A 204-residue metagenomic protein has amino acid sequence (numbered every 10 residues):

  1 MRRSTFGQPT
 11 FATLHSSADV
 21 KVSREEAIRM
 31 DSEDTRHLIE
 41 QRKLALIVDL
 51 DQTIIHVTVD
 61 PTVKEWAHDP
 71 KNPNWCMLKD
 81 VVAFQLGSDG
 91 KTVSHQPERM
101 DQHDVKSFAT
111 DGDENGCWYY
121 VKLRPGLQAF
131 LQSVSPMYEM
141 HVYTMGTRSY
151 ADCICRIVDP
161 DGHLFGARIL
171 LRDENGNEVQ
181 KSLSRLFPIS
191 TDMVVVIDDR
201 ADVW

Functional and structural regions predicted by a protein language model:
M1-K43, T58-D101: Long, acidic (Asp/Glu-rich), low-complexity accessory segments flanking structured domains
R24-I39, V121-Q128, Q132, E178: Eukaryotic beta-rich interaction modules
H37, P61-T62, W66, H141-M145 (+2 more regions): Short, flexible/disordered secondary-structure transition segments
E40-V59, D199: Asp-based phosphoryl-transfer active-site loop
R42-L44, Y138, T191-D192: Short coil/turn segments at beta-strand junctions that form active-site/ligand-binding loops
D69, K79-H95, R99-Q102, F108-R124 (+3 more regions): Charged, surface-exposed interaction regions in soluble eukaryotic proteins
S88, K122, L127-R156: Substrate-recognition element of Asp-dependent hydrolases with the DxDx(T/V) motif
S133, T147-W204: C-terminal cap/substrate-recognition subdomain and adjoining C-terminal extension of metal-dependent phosphatase-like
